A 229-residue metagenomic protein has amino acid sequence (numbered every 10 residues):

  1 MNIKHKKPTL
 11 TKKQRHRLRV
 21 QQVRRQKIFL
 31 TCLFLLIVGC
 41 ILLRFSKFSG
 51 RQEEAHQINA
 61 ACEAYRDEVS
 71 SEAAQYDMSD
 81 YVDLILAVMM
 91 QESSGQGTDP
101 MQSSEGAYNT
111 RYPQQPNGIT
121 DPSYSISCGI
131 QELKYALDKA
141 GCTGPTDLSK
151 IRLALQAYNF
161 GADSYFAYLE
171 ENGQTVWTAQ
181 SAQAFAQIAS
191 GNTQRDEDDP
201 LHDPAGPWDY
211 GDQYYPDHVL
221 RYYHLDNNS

Functional and structural regions predicted by a protein language model:
N2-E63, P113-S127, Q131, Y135-S229: Non-catalytic cell-wall polysaccharide-engagement segments
I58, G97-P100: Catalytic zinc-binding patch centered on the HExxH motif and its immediate surroundings that defines zinc-dependent
A61-L84: Short extracytoplasmic
S70, N109-Q114: Glycine/charged-rich beta-loop-alpha catalytic/anionic-binding loops adjacent to active sites
S79-Q96, S103, I126-I130, A154-F160 (+1 more regions): Short, functionally critical alpha-helical segments immediately adjacent to catalytic or ligand/cofactor-binding
P100-T110: A short glycine/small-residue-enriched secondary-structure motif
